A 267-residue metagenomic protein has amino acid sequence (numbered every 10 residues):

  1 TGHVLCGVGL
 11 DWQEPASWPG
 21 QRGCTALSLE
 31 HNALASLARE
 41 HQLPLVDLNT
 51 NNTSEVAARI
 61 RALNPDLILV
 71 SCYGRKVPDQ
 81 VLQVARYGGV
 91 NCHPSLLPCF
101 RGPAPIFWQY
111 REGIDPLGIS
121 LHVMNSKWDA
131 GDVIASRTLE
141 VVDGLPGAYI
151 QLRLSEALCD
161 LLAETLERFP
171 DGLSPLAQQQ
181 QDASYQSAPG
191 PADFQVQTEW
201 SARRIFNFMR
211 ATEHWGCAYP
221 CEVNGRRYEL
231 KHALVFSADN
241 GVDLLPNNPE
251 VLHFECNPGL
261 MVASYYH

Functional and structural regions predicted by a protein language model:
T1, N49-T53, Y73-R75, E213 (+1 more regions): Short beta->alpha connector loops
T1-S28: N-terminal Rossmann-like dinucleotide-binding module
G2, T198-H267: An anion-binding loop in the catalytic cleft
L5-W12, H41-L63, I68, R75-P94 (+1 more regions): Internal alpha/beta domain cores that form substrate/cofactor-binding pockets in large enzymes and binding proteins
A26-L43: Short, structured active-site "lid" loops
S28-H31, T53-A57, P103: Structural motif corresponding to alpha-helix initiation and N-cap regions
L67-Y185: Donor/substrate-binding cores of folate-linked one-carbon enzymes
S187-W200: Acyl-group handling in specialized metabolite and lipid biosynthesis
